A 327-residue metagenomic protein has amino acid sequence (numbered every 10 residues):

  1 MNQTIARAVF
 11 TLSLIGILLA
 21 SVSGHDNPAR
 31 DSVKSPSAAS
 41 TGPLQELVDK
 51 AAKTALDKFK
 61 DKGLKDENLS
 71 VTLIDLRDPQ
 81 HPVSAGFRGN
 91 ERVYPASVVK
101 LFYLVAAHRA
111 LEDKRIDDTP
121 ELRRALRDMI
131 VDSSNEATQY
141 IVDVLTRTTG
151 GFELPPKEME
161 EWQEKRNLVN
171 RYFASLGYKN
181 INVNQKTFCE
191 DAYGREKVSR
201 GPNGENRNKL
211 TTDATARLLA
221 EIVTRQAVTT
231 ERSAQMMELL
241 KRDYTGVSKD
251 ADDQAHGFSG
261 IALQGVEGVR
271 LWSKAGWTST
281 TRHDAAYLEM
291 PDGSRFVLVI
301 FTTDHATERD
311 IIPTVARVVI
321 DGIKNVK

Functional and structural regions predicted by a protein language model:
M1-F10: Bacterial N-terminal signal peptides that target proteins for export
V9-A20: Bacterial N-terminal signal peptides
D26-A55, G63-K65, R207, T211 (+1 more regions): Structured C-terminal helix/loop/strand segments within mature extracytoplasmic catalytic/sensor domains
A39-T54, D66, E121-R200, N208-D213: Active-site-adjacent helix/loop patches that line small-molecule binding or acyl-intermediate pockets
K50-F87, L288-E289: A short, well-structured edge-of-sheet supersecondary motif
L64-L69, P82, R88-N90, Y94-V98 (+7 more regions): Extracytoplasmic
Y94-I116, M129, L298: Active-site SXXK
R109-R127, T138, T229-A234: Short, well-structured active-site flanking segments
